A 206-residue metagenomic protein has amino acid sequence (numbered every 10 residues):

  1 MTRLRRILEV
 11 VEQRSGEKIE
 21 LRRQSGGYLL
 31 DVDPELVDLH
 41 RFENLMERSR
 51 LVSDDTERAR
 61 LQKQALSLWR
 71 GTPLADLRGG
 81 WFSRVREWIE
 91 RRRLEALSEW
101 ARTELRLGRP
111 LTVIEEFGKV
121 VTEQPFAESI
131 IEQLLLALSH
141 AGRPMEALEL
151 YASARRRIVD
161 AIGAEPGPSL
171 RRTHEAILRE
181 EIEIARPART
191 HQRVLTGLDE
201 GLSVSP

Functional and structural regions predicted by a protein language model:
M1-E12: DNA-recognition element of transcription regulators
Q13-S205: Intrinsically disordered, charged and Pro/Gly-enriched terminal/linker segments that flank large helical-solenoid
